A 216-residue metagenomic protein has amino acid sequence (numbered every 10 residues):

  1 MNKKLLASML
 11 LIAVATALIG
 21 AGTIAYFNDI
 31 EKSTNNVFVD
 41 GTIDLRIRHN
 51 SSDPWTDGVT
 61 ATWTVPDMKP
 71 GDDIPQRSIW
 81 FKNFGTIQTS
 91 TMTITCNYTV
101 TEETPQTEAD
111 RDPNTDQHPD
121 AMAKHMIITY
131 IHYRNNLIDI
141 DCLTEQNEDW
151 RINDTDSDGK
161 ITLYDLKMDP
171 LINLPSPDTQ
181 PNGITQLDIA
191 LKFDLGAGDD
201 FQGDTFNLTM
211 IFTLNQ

Functional and structural regions predicted by a protein language model:
N2-K69, Q202-Q216: Short, polar/proline-rich extracytoplasmic segments that appear immediately after membrane translocation
A15-L18, D158-G159, Q180-T185: N-terminal start-of-chain detector that recognizes signal peptides and the immediate post-cleavage beginning
T16-I19, N35, V65, I79 (+3 more regions): N-terminal hydrophobic or amphipathic segments with adjacent small-residue motifs that include Sec signal peptides
A17-I19, Y26-D29, D72-Q146: Surface-exposed interaction patch
N36, I43, M92, M126 (+1 more regions): A broad, low-specificity signal marking well-ordered, structured residues that form hydrophobic/aromatic
K69-E103, M168-Q216: C-terminal, structured domain-capping segment
Q117, A121, N136-L166, P170 (+1 more regions): Acidic, glycine-anchored loop motifs typical of Ca2+
